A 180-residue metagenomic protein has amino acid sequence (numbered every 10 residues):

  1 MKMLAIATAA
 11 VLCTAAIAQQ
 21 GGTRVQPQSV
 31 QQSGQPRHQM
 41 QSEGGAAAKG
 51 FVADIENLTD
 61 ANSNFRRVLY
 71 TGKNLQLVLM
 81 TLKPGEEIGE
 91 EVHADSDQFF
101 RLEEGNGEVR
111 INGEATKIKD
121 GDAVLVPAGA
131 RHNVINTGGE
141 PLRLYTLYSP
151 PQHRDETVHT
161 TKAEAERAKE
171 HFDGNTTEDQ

Functional and structural regions predicted by a protein language model:
M1-A7: Sec-dependent signal peptide recognition, specifically the positively charged N-region followed immediately by
A10-I17: Hydrophobic h-region of N-terminal signal peptides that target proteins for export in Gram-negative bacteria
A18-Q76, H159-Q180: A short, N-terminal "cap"/entry segment at the start of jelly-roll beta-barrel domains of the cupin/DSBH fold
R67-L69, M80, G89-H93, I135-T137: Short histidine-centered beta-strand/loop micro-motifs that create catalytic or ligand/metal-coordination sites
T81-K83, V92-V109, L147: Short, conserved beta-strand element in jelly-roll/cupin
E114-A128: Short acidic-glycine-tyrosine-enriched beta hairpin
A128-D155: Ligand-binding loop in jelly-roll beta-barrel domains
